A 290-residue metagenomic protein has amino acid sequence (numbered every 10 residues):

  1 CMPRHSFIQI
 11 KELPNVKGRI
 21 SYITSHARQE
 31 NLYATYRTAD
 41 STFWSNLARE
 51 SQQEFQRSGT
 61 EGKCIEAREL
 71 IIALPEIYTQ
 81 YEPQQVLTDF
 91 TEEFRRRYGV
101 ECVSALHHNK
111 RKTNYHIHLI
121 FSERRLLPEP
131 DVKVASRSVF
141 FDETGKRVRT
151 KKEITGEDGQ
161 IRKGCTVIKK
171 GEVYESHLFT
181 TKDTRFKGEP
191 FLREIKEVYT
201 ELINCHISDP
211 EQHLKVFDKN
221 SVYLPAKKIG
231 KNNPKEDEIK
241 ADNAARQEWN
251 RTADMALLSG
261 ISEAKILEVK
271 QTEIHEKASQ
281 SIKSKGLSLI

Functional and structural regions predicted by a protein language model:
C1-I290: N-terminal nicking endonuclease/strand-transfer module with a His-rich metal-binding environment and a catalytic Tyr
